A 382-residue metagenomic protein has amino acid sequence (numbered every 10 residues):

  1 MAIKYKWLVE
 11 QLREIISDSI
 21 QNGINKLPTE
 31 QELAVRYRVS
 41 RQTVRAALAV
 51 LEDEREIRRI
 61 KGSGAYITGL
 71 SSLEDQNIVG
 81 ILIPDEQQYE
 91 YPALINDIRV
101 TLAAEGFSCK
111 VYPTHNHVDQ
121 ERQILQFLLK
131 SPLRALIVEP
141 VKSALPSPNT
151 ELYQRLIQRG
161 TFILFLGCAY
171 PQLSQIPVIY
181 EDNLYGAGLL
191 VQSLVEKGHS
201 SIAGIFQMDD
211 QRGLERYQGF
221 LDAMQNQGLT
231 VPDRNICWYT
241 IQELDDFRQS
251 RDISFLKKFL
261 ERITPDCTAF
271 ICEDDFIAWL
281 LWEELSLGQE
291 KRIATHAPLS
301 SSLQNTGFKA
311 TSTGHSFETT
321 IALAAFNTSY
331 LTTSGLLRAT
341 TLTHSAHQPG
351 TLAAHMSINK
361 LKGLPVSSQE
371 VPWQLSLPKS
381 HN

Functional and structural regions predicted by a protein language model:
M1-R36, N96, V118, K130: Extreme N-terminal segment that seeds HTH/winged-HTH DNA-binding domains in transcriptional regulators
Q11, K257-N382: Flexible loop/turn connectors
N25-R59: N-terminal helix-turn-helix
S71-A135: Amphipathic helical "hinge" segments at domain boundaries
I81, L133-K142, L164-L166, A203-Q207 (+2 more regions): Periplasmic-binding protein-like
K142-G186, N305-T306, T313-S316, N327-A339: Flexible loop/hinge segments that line or gate small-molecule binding clefts
P177-G204, D222, S250-K258, A278 (+2 more regions): Hydrophobic alpha-helical segments within soluble ligand-binding/sensing domains
G188-T230, S367-N382: An alpha-beta-alpha
